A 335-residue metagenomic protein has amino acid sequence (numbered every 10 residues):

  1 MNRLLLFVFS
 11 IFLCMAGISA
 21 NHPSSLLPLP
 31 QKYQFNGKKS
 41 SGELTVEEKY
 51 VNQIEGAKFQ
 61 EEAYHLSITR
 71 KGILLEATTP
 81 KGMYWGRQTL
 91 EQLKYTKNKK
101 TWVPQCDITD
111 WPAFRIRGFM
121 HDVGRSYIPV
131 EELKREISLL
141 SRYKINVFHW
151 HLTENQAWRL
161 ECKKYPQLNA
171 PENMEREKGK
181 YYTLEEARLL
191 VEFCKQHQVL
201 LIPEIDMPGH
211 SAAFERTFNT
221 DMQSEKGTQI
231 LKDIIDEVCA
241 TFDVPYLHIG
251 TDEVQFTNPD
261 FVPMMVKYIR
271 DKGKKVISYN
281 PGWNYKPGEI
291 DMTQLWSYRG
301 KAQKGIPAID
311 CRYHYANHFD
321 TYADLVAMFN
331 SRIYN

Functional and structural regions predicted by a protein language model:
M1-L4: Positively charged n-region of N-terminal signal peptides that target proteins for export
L6, S10-I11, A16-P112, R117 (+3 more regions): Acidic, contiguous N-terminal accessory segments
P28-E43, L189-E192, Q198, Q229-K232 (+2 more regions): Substrate-binding groove of N-acetylhexosamine-processing glycoside hydrolases
P80-G82, Q92, S126, E154-A157 (+5 more regions): Solvent-exposed loop/turn segments at secondary-structure junctions within structured extracellular/periplasmic domains
L90-Q92, E136, L325-A327: Short, solvent-exposed amphipathic alpha-helical segments in soluble enzyme and RNA/protein-processing domains
K99-W102, Y143-V147, E172-R176, K301-Q303 (+2 more regions): Glycine-rich loops and low-complexity Gly/Arg-rich segments that provide flexible linkers or classic glycine-based
R115-K272: Substrate-binding cleft of carbohydrate-active enzyme catalytic domains
